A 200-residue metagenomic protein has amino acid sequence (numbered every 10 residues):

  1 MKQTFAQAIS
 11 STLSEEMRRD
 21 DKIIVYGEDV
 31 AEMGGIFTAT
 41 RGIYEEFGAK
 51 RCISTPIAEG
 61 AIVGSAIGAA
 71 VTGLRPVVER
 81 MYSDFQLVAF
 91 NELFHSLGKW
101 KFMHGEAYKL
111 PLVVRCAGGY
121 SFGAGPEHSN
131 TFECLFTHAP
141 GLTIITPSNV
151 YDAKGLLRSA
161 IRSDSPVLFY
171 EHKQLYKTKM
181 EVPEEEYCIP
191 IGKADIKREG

Functional and structural regions predicted by a protein language model:
M1-P166, Q174: Thiamine diphosphate
F90, E199-G200: Glycine- and Gly-Pro-enriched alpha-helical subdomains that act as flexible, kink-prone "lid/hinge" or packing modules
L157-E199: Conformationally flexible catalytic loops at phosphate/diphosphate-handling active centers
